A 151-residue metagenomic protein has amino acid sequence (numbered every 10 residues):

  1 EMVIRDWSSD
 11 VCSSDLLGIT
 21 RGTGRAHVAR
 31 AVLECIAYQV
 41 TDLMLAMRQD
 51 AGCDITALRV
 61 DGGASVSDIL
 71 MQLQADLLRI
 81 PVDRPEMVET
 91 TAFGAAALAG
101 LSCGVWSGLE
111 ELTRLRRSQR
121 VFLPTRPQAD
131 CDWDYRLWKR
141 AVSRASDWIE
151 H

Functional and structural regions predicted by a protein language model:
E1-C12: Single conserved hydrophobic/aromatic residue that forms the stacking wall/gate of nucleotide- or nucleobase-binding
C12-D15, L70-M71: Active-site-adjacent bridging/hinge elements
S14-R25, L77, S118-V121: A short small-residue
T20-T41: Adenine-nucleotide phosphate-binding core of ATP-dependent small-molecule kinases
A31, Q39-R126: Catalytic phosphate/nucleotide-handling subdomain of diverse soluble enzymes
C131-H151: C-terminal domain-closing interface element
